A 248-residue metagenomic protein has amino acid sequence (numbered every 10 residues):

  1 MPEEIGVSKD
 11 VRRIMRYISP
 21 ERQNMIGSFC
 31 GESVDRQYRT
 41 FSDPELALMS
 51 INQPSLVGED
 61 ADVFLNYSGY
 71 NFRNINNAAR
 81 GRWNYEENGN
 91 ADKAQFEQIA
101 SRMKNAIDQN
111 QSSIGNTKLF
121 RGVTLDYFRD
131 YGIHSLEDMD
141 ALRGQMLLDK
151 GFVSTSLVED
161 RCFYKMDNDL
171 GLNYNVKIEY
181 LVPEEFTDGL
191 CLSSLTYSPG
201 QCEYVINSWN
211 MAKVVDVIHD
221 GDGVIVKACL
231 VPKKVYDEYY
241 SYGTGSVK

Functional and structural regions predicted by a protein language model:
P2-K248: Mono-ADP-ribosyltransferase
